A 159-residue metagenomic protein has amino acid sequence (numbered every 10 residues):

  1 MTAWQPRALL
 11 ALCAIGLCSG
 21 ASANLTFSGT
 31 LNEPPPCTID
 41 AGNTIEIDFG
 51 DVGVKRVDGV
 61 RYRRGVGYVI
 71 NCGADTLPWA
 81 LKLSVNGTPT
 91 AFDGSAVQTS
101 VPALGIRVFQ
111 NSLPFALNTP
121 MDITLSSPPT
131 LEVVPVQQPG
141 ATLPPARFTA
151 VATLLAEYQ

Functional and structural regions predicted by a protein language model:
T2-W4, A21-Q159: Mature extracellular/passenger domains of Gram-negative fimbrial/pilin and adhesin proteins
L9-L17: Bacterial N-terminal signal peptides
